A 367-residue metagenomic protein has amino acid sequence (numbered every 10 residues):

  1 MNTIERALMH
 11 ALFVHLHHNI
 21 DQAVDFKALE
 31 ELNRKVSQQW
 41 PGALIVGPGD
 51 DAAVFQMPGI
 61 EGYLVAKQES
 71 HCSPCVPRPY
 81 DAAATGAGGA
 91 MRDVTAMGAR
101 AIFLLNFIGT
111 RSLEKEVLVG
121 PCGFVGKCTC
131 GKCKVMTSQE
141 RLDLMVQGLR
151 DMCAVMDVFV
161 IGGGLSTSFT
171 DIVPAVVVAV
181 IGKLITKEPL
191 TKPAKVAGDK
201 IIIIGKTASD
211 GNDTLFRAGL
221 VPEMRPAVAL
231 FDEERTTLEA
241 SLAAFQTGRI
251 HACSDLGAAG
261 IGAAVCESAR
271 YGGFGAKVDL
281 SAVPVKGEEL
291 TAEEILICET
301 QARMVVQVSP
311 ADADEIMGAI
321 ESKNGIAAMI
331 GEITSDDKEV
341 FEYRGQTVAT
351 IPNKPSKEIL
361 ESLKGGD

Functional and structural regions predicted by a protein language model:
M1-A23, K27-A28, K132-K134, M152 (+3 more regions): Glycine-/charge-enriched secondary-structure boundary and capping motifs
N2, L16-R235, A243, A276-P284 (+4 more regions): Glycine-rich phosphate/pyrophosphate-binding loop regions near the starts of catalytic domains
G89, G148, E239, A264 (+1 more regions): Short Gly/charged-rich anion-binding patches and loops
M224-A263: Polyanion-binding loop/helix "lid" in catalytic or ligand-binding cores
